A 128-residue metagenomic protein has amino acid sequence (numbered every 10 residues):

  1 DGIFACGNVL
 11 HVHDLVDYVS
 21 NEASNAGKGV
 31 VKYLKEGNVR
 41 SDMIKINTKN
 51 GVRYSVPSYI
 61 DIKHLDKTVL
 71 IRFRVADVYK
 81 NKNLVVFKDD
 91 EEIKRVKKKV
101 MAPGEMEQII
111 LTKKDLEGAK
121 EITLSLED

Functional and structural regions predicted by a protein language model:
D1-D128: Residues forming the flavin
